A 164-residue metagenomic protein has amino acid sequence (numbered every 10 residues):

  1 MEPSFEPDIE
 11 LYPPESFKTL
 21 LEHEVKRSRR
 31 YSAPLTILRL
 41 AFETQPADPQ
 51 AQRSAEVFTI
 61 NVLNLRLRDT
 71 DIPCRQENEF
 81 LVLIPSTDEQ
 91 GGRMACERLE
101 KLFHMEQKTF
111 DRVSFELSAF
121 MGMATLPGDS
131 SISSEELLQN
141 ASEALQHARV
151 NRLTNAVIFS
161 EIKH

Functional and structural regions predicted by a protein language model:
M1-P13: Amphipathic HAMP/coiled-coil signal-transducing linker helices that couple sensory inputs to cytosolic output domains
L20-A51: Active-site-proximal structural segments of metal-dependent nucleotidyl cyclase/transferase enzymes
K26-R30, T59-E89: Conserved helix-loop-beta segment at the catalytic/binding core of cyclic-nucleotide signaling proteins
R27, L65-T70, L102-V113, H147: Short catalytic/binding micro-motifs of nucleotide second-messenger systems
T44, D48-I72, M105: Active-site-proximal alpha-helical element of nucleotidyl cyclase-like catalytic domains and analogous helices
Q50-S54, Q90-M94, L126-E143, H147-H164: Catalytic cores and conserved motifs of cyclic dinucleotide signaling enzymes
T59-I60, L67, R93-T109, S142: Alpha-helical scaffold within the catalytic cores of cyclic-nucleotide enzymes
C74-E79, L83-P85, D111-S142, I158-E161: A short glycine-enriched loop-to-beta-strand structural element that forms part of the catalytic core of nucleotide
